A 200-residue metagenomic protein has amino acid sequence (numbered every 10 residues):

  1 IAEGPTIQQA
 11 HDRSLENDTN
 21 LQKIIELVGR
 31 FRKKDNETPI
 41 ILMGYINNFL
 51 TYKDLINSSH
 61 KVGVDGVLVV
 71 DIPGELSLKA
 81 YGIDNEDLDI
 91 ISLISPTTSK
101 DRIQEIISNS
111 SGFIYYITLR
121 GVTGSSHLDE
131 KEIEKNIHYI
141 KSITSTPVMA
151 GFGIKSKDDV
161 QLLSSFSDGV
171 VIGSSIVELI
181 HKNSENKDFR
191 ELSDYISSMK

Functional and structural regions predicted by a protein language model:
I1-I7, E16-G29, N48-D54, V69-E86 (+4 more regions): Active-site-adjacent beta->alpha loops and helix N-cap segments on the catalytic face of soluble alpha/beta enzymes
V28-D35, H60, Y81-N85, E134-T144 (+2 more regions): Surface-exposed amphipathic alpha-helices with a cationic face
K34-I72: Hydrophobic alpha-helical segments and helix pairs
I40-G44, V67-V69, I90-I94, I114-Y116 (+2 more regions): Hydrophobic faces of well-ordered beta-strands that scaffold small-molecule active sites in alpha/beta enzyme cores
K53-I56, T98-N109, A150, I154-V170: Catalytic cores of alpha/beta
D87-G124: Histidine/lysine/aspartate-rich catalytic loop segments that bind and position anionic ligands
H138-T146, K155-K200: Alpha/beta catalytic cores of nucleotide-metabolism and tRNA/nucleoside-modifying enzymes
